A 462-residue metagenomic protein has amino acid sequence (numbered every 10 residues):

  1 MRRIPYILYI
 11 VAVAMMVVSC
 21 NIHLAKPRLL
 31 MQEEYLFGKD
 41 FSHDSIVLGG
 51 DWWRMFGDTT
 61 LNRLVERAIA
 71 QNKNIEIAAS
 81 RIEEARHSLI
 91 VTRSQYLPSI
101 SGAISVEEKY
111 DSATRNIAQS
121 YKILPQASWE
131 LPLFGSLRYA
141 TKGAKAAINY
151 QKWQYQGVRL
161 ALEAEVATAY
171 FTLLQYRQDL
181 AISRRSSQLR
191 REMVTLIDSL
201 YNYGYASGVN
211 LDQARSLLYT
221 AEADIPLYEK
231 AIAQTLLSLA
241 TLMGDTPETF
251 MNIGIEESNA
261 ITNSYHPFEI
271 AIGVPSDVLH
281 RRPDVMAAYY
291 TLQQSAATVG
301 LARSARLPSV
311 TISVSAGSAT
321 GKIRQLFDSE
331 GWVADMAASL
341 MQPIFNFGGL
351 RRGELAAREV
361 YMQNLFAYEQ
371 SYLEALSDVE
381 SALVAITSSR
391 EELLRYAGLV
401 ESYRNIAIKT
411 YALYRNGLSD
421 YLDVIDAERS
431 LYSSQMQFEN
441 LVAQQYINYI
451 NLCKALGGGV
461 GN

Functional and structural regions predicted by a protein language model:
M1-L8: Bacterial N-terminal signal peptides that target proteins for export
C20-L36, E66-P132, K230, L236-M251 (+4 more regions): A small-residue-enriched
D40-R67: Regulatory alphaC helix of protein kinase catalytic domains
S45, T59, S88, S112 (+2 more regions): Coil residues (strongly favoring Ser/Thr
E76-I77, R93-S94, L131-R159, V209 (+7 more regions): Sec/SRP-type N-terminal targeting helices
A146, W153-V274, A385, A412 (+1 more regions): Periplasmic alpha-helical coiled-coil/stalk elements that build and connect Gram-negative outer-membrane
R191, T220-E248, A302, A397-L456: Short segments within alpha-helical structural elements
